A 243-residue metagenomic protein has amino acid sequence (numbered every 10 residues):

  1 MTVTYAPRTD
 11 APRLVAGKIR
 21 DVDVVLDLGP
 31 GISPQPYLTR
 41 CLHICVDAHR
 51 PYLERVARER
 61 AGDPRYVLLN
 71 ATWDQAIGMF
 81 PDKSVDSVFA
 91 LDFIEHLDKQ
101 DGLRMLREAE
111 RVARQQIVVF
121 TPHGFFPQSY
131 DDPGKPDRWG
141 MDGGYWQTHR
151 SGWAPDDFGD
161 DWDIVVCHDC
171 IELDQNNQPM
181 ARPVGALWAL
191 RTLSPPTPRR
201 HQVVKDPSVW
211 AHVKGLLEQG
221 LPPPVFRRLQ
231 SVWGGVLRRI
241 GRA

Functional and structural regions predicted by a protein language model:
M1-I19: Class I SAM-dependent methyltransferase Rossmann-like catalytic core, especially the SAM/SAH-binding loop
T2-V3, P30-G31, H49, D86 (+2 more regions): N-terminal low-hydrophobic presequence detector
T4, Q75, D98-R242: S-adenosyl-L-methionine-dependent methyltransferase catalytic module, highlighting the catalytic core
A6, A11, G29, R50 (+4 more regions): Intrinsic-disorder/low-complexity coil detector
L14-S129: Conserved SAM-binding loop
